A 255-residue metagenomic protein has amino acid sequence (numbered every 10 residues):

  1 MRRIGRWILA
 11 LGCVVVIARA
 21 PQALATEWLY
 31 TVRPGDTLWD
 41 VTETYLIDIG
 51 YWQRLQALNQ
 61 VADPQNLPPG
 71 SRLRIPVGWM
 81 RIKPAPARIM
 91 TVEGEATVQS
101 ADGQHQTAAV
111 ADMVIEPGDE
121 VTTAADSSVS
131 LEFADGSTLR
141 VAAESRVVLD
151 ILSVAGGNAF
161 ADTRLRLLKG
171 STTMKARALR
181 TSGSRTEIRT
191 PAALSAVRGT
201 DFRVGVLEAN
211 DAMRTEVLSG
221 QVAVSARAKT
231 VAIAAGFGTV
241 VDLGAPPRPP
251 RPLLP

Functional and structural regions predicted by a protein language model:
M1-L9: Bacterial N-terminal signal peptides that target proteins for export
G12-V15: Repetitive helical segments and hydrophobic/amphipathic motifs
A18-A20: N-terminal signal peptide c-region/cleavage motif recognized by signal peptidases
A23-L46: Primarily a LysM-type cell-wall glycan-binding module
T44-P84: Extracellular LysM carbohydrate-binding repeats and other cell-envelope/extracellular binding modules
P68-R72, G78-P255: Flexible, surface-exposed loop/linker segments and immediately adjacent secondary-structure boundaries
